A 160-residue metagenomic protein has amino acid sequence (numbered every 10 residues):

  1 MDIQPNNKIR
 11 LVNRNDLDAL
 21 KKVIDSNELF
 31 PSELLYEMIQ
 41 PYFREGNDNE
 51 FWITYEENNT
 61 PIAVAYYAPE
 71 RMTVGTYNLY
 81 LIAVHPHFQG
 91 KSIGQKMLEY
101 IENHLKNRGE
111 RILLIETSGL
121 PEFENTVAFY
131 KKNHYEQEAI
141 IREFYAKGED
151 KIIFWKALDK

Functional and structural regions predicted by a protein language model:
N7, L11-L81, H85-H87, Q95-Y100 (+3 more regions): Acetyl-CoA-dependent GNAT
T73-G75, E122-F123, Y145-D150: Short acidic/glycine-enriched loop/turn segments that link adjacent beta-strands
A83, G119-P121: Active-site-proximal loop/turn and secondary-structure-junction residues that shape catalytic pockets, frequently
S92: Conserved G/P- and acidic residue-centered "switch" motifs that form tight phosphate/ATP-binding loops in soluble
L105-S118: Conserved GNAT acetyl-CoA-binding A-motif
E116-S118, K131-I152: Conserved catalytic-core motifs of GNAT/GCN5-like acyltransferases
T126: Helix-turn-helix
